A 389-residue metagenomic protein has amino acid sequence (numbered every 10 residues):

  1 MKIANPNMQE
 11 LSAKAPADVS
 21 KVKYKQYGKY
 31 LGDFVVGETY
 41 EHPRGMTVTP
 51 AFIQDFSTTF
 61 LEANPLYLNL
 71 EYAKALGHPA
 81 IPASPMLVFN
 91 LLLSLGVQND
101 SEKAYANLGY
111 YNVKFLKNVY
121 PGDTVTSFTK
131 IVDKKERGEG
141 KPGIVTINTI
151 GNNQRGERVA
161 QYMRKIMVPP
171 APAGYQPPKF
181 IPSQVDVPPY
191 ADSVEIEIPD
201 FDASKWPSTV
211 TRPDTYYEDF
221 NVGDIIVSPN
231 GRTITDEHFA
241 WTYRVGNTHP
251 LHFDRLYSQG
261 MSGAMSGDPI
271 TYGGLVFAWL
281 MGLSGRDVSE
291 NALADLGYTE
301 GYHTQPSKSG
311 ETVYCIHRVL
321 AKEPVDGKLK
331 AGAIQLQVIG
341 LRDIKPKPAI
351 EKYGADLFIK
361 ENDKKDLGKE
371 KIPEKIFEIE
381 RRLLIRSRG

Functional and structural regions predicted by a protein language model:
M1-N5, N64, P121-Y190: Extended, hydrophobic interaction surfaces within ordered domains
K2-L108, A160, P170-Y298, G354-R381: Hot-dog-fold acyl-thioester-processing enzymes
A51, N99, E136-R137, G143 (+5 more regions): Short amphipathic alpha-helical leader/targeting segments
I81, V119, I131, V159 (+4 more regions): Hydrophobic aliphatic residue packing
L108-Q154, T299-K345: Hydrophobic beta-sheet segments that form the core/acyl-binding groove of ACP/CoA-dependent acyl-chain-processing
R137, E157, P170-P172, D236 (+3 more regions): Residue-level signal for secondary-structure boundary sites
T146-V168, I334-E380, S387: Short peripheral tails and domain-boundary helices/loops at the edges of structured domains
